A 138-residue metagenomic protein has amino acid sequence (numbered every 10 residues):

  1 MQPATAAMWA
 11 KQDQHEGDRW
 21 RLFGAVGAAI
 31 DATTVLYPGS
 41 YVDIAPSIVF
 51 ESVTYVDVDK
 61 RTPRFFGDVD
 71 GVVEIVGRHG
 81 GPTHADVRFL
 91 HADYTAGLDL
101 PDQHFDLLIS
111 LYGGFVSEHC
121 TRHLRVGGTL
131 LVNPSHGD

Functional and structural regions predicted by a protein language model:
M1-T33, D43-I44: Class I SAM-dependent methyltransferase Rossmann-like catalytic core, especially the SAM/SAH-binding loop
F23, D43-P46, V116-E118, D138: Short, well-ordered alpha-helical microsegments
A25-G81: SAM cofactor-binding core of SAM-dependent methyltransferases, primarily the Rossmann-like beta-alpha-beta module
L36, L108-I109: N-terminal Rossmann-like NAD(P) cofactor-binding module of classical short-chain dehydrogenase/reductase
T54, R88-L90: General small-molecule cofactor/ligand-binding pocket signal
H84, H91-L108: A short acidic, Gly/Pro-enriched loop at the edge of an enzyme's catalytic core that lines a small-molecule cofactor
G127-D138: Conserved beta-strand signature within the Rossmann-like core of class I S-adenosyl-L-methionine
